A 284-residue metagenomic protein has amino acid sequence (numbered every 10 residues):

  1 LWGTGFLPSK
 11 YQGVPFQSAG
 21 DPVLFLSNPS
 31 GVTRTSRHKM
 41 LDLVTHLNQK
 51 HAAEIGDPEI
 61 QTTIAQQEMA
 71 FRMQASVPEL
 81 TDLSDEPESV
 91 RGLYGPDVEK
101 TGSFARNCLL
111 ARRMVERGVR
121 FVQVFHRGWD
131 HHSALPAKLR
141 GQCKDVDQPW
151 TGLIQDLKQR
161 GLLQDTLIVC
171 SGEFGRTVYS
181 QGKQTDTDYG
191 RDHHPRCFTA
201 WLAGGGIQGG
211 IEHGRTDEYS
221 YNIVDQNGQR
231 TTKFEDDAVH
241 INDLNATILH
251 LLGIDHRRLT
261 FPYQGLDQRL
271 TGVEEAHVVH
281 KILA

Functional and structural regions predicted by a protein language model:
L1-A284: Ligand-binding pockets and gating/stacking loops
